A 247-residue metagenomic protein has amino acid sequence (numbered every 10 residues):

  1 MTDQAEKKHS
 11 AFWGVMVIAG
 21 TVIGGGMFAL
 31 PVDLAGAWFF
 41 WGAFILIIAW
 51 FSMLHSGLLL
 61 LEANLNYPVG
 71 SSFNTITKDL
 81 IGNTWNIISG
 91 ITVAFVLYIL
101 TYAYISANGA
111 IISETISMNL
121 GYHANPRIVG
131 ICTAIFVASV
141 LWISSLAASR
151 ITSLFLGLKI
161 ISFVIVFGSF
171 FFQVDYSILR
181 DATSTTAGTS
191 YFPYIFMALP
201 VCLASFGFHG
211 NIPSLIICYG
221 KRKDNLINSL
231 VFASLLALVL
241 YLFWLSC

Functional and structural regions predicted by a protein language model:
M1-V32, L54-L58, G70, Y194 (+1 more regions): Membrane-interface "cap" regions at the ends of multi-pass membrane proteins
T2-A5, G121-C132, F136, S144-L146 (+2 more regions): Helix-loop-helix junctions that connect adjacent transmembrane segments in multi-pass membrane transporters
T2-G14, W38-G42, L60-I99, E114-P126: Transmembrane-helix boundary/entry motifs in multi-pass membrane transporters
I18-A19, F44-I48, I88-T101, C132-S139 (+1 more regions): Hydrophobic alpha-helical transmembrane segments of multi-pass membrane proteins
A29-W38, L146-A147: Short, hydrophobic transmembrane alpha-helix segments
I45, A49-G57, L236-W244: Alpha-helical transmembrane segments of multipass membrane proteins
T75-G82, E114-S117, R150-S153, S214-I217 (+1 more regions): Short amphipathic alpha-helical coupling elements at transmembrane boundaries
Y104-I116, Q173-I178: Transmembrane alpha-helix boundary signature
